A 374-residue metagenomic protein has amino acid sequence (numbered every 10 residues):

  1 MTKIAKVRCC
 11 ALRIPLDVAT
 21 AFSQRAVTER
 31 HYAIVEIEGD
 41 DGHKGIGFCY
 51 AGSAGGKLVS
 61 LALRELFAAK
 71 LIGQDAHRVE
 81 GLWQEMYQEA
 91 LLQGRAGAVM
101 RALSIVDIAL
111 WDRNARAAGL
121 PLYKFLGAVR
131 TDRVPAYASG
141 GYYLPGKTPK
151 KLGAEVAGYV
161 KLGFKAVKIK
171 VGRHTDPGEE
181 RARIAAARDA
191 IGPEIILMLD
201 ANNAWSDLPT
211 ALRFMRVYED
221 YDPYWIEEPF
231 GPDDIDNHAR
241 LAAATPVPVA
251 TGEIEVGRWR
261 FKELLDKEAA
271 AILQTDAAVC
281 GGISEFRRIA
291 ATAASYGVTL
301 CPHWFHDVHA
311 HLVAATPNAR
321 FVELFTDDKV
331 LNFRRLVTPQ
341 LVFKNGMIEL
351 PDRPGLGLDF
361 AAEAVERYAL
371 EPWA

Functional and structural regions predicted by a protein language model:
M1-D41, I46-G52, D327-R334: Structured beta-strand/loop patches that form or line metal/cofactor-binding pockets in enzymes
I4, V35, G42, F67 (+9 more regions): Conserved, mostly hydrophobic/aromatic
K6, E38-A117: Metal- or metallocofactor-binding catalytic centers and their adjacent structured scaffolds across diverse enzyme
E65, R216, D222, D233-M347 (+1 more regions): Shared catalytic-loop signature of beta/alpha-barrel
D107-S139, Y143-L144: Glycine-rich, aromatic-flanked loop segments that form ligand/cofactor-binding clefts across common enzyme folds
R130-T245: Metal-dependent enolase-superfamily TIM-barrel catalytic cores that perform enediolate-based chemistry
R334-A374: C-terminal extensions of enzymes
